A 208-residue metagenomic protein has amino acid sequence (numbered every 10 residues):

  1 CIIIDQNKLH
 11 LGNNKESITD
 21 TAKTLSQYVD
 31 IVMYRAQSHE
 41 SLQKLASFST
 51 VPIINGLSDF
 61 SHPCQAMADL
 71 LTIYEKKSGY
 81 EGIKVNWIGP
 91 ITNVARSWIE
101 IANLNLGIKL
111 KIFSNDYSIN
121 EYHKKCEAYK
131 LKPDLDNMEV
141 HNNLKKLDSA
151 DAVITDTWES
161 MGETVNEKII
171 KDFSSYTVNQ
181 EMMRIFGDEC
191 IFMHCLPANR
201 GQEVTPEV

Functional and structural regions predicted by a protein language model:
C1, K76-T155: Glycine-rich phosphate/diphosphate-binding loop of Rossmann-like nucleotide-binding domains
C1-Y74, N199-R200: Phosphate/diphosphate ligand-binding glycine-rich loop within oxidoreductases
I4, G56, F113, D156 (+1 more regions): Generic beta-sheet signal
L25, L45, K145-L147, V208: Structural alpha-helical scaffold elements that stabilize or flank donor/cofactor-binding regions in carbohydrate
E40-L42, S118-K125, R200-T205: Short, glycine/polar-rich helix-capping loops at beta-to-alpha or helix-loop-helix junctions that flank or form
V51, L106-I108, I185-I191: A short helix->loop->beta-strand "cap" motif at the edges of active sites that frequently abuts
L131-P206: Rossmann-like adenosine-cofactor binding region
